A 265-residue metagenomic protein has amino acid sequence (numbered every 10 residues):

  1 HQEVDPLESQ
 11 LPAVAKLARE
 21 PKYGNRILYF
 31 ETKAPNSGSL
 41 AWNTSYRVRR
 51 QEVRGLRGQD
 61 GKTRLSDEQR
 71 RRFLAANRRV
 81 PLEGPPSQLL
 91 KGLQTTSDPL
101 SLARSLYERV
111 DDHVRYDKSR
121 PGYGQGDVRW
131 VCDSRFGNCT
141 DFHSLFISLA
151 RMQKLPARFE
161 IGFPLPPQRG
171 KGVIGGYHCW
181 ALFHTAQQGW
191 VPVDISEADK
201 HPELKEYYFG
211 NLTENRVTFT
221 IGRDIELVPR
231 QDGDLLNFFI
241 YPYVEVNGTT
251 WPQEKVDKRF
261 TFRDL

Functional and structural regions predicted by a protein language model:
H1-V53: Intrinsically disordered, low-complexity N-terminal segments that are enriched in acidic
S9-A13, G58-D67, I195-A198, D234: Short intrinsically disordered coil segments
A41-D133: Acidic low-complexity segments
L89-G92, D127, F142-F146, C179-W180: Short, hydrophobic/aromatic alpha-helical segments in well-folded domains
T96, C132-C139, G170-K171: Short, surface-exposed loop/turn motifs that are enriched in glycine and acidic residues and include a nearby proline
L106, R135-A150: Active-site nucleophilic cysteine motif
S144-D232: Hydrophobic/aromatic-rich core segments of domains that either
L212-L265: Low-complexity, Gly/Ser/Thr/Pro-rich intrinsically disordered linker/tail segments
